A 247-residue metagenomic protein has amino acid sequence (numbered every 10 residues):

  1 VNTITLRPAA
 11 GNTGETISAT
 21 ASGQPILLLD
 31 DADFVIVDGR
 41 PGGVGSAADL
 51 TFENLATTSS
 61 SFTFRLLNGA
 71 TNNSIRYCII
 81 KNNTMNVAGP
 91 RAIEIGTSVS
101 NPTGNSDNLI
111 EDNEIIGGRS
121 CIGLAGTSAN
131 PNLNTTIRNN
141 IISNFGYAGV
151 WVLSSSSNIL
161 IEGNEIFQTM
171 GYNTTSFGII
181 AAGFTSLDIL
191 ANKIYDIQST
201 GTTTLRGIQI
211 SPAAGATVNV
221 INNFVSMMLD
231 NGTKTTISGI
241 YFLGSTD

Functional and structural regions predicted by a protein language model:
V1-T5, G14-D38, E53-T71, V87-N101: Extracellular beta-strand-rich solenoid/capping regions of secreted or surface-exposed proteins that bind or remodel
T5-R7, L28, I36-D38, T51 (+11 more regions): Extracellular beta-strand solenoid repeats
A9-G14, P41-V44: Acidic glycine-/aspartate-rich tracts in secreted/extracellular proteins
A21-Q24, N54-F62, T84-A92, G118-A125 (+4 more regions): Short glycine/acidic-rich loop motifs that flank beta-strands on beta-rich extracellular proteins
L29, L67, P102-T103, A129 (+2 more regions): Residue-level marker of regulatory loop/turn positions in helix-turn-helix DNA-binding domains and in histidine
D33-G43, A48-D49, T71-N82, T103-R119 (+7 more regions): Right-handed parallel beta-helix
V99-P102, T127-S128, N231: Short consensus segments that form the blades of beta-propeller domains, in both extracellular/periplasmic
